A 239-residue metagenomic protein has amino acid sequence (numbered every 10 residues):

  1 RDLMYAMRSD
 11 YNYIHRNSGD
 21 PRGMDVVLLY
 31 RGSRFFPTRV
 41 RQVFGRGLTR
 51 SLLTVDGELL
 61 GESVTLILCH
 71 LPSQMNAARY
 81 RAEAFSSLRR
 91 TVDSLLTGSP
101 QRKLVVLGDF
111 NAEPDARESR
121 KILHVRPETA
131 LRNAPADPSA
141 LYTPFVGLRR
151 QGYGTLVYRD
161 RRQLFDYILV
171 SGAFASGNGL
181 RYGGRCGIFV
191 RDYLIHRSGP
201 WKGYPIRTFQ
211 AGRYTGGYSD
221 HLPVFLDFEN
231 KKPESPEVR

Functional and structural regions predicted by a protein language model:
R1, Y5, V27, S86-D93 (+1 more regions): Solvent-exposed, polar/charged alpha-helical surfaces in well-ordered, non-transmembrane soluble domains, broadly
R1-P72: Structured beta-strand-rich core segments of catalytic domains in phosphoester-bond hydrolases
D20, R46-G47, A78-S86, E113 (+2 more regions): Soluble non-cytosolic domains of exported or imported proteins
L71, D109-F110: Active-site metal-binding loops of divalent metal-dependent hydrolases
A78-P100: A long, amphipathic alpha-helix that forms part of the scaffold/cap immediately adjacent to metal-dependent active
S94-R102, A112-R239: Metal-dependent phosphoester-hydrolase catalytic domains
